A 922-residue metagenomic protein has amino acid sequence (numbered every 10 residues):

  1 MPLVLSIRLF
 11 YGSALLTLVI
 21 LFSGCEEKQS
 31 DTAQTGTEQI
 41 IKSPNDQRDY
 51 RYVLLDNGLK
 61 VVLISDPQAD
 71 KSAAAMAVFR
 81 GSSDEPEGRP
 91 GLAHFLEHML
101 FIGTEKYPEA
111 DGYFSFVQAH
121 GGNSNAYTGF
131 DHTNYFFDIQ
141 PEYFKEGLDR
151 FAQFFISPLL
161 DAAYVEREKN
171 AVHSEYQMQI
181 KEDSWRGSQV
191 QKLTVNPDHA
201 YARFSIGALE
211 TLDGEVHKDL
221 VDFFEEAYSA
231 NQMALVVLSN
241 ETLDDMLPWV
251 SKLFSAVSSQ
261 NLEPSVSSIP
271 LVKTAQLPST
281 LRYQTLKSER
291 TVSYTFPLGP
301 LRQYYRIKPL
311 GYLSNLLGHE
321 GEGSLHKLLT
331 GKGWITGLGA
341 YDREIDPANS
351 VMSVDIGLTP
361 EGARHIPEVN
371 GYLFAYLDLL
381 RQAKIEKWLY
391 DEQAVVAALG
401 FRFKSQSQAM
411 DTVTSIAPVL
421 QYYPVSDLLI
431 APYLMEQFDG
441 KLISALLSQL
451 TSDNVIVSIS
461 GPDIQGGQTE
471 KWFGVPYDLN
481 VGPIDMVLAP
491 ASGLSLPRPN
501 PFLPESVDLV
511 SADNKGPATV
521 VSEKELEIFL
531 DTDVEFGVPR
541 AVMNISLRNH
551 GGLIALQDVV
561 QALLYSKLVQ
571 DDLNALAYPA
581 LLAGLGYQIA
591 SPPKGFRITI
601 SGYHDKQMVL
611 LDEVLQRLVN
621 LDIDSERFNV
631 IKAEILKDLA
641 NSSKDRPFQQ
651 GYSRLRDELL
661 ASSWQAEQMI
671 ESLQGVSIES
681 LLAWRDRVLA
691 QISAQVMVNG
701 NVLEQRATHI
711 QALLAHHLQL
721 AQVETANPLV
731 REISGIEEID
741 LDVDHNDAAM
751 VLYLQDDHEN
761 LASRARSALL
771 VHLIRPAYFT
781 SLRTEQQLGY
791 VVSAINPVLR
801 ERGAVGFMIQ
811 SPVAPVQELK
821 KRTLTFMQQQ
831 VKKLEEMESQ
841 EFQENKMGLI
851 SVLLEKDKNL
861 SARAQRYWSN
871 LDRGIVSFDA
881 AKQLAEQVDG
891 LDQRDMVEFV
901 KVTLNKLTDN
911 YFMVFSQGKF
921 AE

Functional and structural regions predicted by a protein language model:
G12-L21: Bacterial N-terminal signal peptides
C25-E27, A33-G36, V236, W388-V534 (+7 more regions): C-terminal regions of mature proteins
Q34, A73-D138, K181, W185 (+7 more regions): M16/MPP (pitrilysin/insulinase) zinc-metallopeptidase core fold and M16-derived inactive scaffolds
S43-A74: Mature N-terminal segment immediately following signal peptide/propeptide cleavage in secreted/periplasmic
G58, M76, H94, Y135 (+22 more regions): Buried hydrophobic packing residues in well-ordered domains
I102-K106, D138-K169, A348-S405, Q557-D558 (+6 more regions): M16/insulysin-pitrilysin zinc metalloprotease superfamily fold
S115, E146-L148, L159-H199, G207-E215 (+8 more regions): Non-catalytic accessory/assembly modules
S288-E289, A518-G551, V560, N746: Active-site-adjacent "gating/activation" loops or surface patches in catalytic cores
